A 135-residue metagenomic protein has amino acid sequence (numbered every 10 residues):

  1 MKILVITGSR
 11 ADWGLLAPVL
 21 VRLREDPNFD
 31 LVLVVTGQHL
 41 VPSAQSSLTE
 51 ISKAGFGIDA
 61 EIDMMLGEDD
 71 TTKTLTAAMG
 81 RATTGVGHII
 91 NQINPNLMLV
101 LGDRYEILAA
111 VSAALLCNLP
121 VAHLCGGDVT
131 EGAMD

Functional and structural regions predicted by a protein language model:
M1-H39: N-terminal subdomain of nucleotide-sugar transferases
I6-T7, W13-A17, R24, M64-D135: Active-site and donor-binding regions of nucleotide-sugar-utilizing enzymes
S9, S43-S47, S52, S112 (+1 more regions): Generic serine detector
E25-N28, F56-G57, N91: Generic secondary-structure signature for well-ordered alpha-helical cores
D30-A78, G85: Conserved nucleotide-sugar phosphate-binding/catalytic loop shared by glycosyltransferases and other
